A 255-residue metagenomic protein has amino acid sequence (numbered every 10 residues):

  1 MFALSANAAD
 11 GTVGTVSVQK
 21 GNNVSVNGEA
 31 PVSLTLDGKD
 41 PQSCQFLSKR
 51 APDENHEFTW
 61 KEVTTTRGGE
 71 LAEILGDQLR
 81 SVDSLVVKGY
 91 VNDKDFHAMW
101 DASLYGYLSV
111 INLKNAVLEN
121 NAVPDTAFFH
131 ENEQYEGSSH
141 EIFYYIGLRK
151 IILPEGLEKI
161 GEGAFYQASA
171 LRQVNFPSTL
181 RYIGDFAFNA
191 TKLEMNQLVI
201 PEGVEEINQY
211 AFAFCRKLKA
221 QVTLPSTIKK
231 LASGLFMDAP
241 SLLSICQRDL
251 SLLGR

Functional and structural regions predicted by a protein language model:
L4-H56, V199: Secondary-structure capping and domain/repeat boundary segments
T12, F58-T66, D83-V91, G106-N121 (+5 more regions): Structural signature of tandem-repeat unit edges
V16, V24, L36, N55-M99: N-terminal segments that cap or nucleate solenoid repeat domains
S17, S25, S33, S233 (+2 more regions): Serine residues within intrinsically disordered or low-complexity segments
E70-Q78, K94-S103, A122-A127, G163 (+2 more regions): Short, T/G/N/S-enriched strand-turn elements that build extracellular solenoid repeat scaffolds
A127, G161-A164, G184-A187, N208-A211 (+2 more regions): Consensus positions within tandem repeat domains that build extended binding/scaffold surfaces
